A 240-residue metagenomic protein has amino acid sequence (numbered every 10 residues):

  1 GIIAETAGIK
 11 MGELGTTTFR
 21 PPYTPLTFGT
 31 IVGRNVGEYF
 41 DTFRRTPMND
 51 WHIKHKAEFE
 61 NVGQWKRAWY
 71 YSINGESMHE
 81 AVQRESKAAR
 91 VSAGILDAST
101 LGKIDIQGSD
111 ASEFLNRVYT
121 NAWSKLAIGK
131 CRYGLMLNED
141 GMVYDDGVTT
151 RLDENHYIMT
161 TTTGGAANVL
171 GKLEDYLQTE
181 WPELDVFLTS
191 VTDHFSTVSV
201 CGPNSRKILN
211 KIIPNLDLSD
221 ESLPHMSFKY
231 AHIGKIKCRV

Functional and structural regions predicted by a protein language model:
I2-V240: Glycine/proline-enriched, intrinsically flexible loops and inter-domain linkers
